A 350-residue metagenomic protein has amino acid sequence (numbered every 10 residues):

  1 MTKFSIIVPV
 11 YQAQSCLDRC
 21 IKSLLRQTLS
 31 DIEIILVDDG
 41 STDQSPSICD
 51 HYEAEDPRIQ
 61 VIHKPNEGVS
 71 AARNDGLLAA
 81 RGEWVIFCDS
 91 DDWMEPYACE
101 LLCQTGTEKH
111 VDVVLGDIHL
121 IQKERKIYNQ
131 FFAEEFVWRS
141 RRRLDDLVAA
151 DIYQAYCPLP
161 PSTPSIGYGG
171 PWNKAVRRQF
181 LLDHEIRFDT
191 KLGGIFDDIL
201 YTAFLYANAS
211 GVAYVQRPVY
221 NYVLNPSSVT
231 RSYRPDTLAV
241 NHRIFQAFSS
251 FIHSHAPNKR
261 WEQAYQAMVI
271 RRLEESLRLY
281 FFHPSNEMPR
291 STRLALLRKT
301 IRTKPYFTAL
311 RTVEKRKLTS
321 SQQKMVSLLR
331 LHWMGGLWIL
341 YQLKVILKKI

Functional and structural regions predicted by a protein language model:
T2-S5, E33, L200: Cell-envelope/extracellular polymer assembly enzymes that use nucleotide-activated donors
Q12-R26, I48: Short, well-formed alpha-helical segments that are part of the catalytic scaffolds of diverse glycosyltransferases
S23, D38-S47, P65: A conserved acidic beta->alpha catalytic loop
K64-A80, W93: Glycine-rich, basic loop-to-helix element that forms the pyrophosphate-binding segment of sugar-nucleotide handling
V85: Short aromatic/hydrophobic "clamp" motif used to bind/position activated sugar donors
S90-A213, Y220-D236: Donor-binding/catalytic cores of nucleotide-activated saccharide and glycerol-phosphate transferases/polymerases
R217-N225, R231-K259, E275-Y306: Catalytic core of nucleotide-sugar-dependent glycosyltransferases
F281-I350: Membrane-interface aromatic/basic loop that binds lipid-linked glycans or pyrophosphate carriers, typified by
